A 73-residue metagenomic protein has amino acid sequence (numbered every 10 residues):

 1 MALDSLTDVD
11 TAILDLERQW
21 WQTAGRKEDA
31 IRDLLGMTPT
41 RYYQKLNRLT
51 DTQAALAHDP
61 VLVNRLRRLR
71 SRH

Functional and structural regions predicted by a protein language model:
M1-A12: Short, Lys/Arg-enriched anionic-surface-contact patches
A2, T52-L56, H73: Noncatalytic linker/hinge segments flanking ATPase motor cores
T11-N64: Amphipathic, hydrophobic secondary-structure cores in small proteins
L62-H73: Intrinsically disordered, low-complexity basic tails/linkers immediately adjacent to helix-turn-helix/homeobox/MYB/SANT
